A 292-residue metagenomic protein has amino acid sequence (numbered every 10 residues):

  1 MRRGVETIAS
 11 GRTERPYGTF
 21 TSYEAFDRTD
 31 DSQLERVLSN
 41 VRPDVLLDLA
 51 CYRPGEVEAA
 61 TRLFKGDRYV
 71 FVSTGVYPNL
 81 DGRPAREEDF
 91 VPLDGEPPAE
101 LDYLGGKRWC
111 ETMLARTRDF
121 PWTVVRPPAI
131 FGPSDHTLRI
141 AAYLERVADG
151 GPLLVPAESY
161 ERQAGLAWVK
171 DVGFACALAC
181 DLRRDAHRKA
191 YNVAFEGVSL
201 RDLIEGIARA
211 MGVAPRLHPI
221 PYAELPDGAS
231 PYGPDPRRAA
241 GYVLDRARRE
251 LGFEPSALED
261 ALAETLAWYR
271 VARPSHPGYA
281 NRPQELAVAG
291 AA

Functional and structural regions predicted by a protein language model:
V5-R12, P16: Conserved glycine-rich Rossmann-like NAD(P)H-binding loop of the short-chain dehydrogenase/reductase
E14-D67, F71, Y77-N79: NAD(P)H-binding glycine-rich loop region in Rossmannoid oxidoreductase-like domains and their noncatalytic homologs
T74-D102, R116-R118: Active-site "gating" loop of Rossmann-like NAD(P)-dependent oxidoreductase/epimerase domains
G106: Active-site helix of classical SDR
E111-S134: Conserved beta-loop-beta element that borders a ligand/cofactor-binding pocket
L144-L154, R162-V198, R209: Alpha-helical substrate-binding/gating segment
L178-R238, E264, R273-A292: Mid/C-terminal beta-alpha module of Rossmann-like enzyme folds, strongest in SDR-family dehydrogenases/epimerases
